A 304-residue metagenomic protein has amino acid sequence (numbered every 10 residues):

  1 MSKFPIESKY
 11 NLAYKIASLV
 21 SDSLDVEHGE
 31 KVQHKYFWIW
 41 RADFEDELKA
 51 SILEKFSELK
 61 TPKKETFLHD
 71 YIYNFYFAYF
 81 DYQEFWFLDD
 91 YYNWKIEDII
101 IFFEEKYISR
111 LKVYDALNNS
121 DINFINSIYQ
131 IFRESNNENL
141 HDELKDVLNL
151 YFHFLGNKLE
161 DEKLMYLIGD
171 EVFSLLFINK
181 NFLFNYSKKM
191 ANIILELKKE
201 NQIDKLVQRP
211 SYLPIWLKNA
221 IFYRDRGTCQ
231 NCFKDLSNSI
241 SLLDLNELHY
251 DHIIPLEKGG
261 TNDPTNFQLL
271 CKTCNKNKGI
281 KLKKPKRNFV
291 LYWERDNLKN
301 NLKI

Functional and structural regions predicted by a protein language model:
M1-E196: Mixed-charge, low-complexity interaction segments
M1-F4, F289-I304: Short, Lys/Arg-enriched, disordered terminal segments
S174, L183, P214-I215, L282-P285: General structural signal for secondary-structure boundaries
K188-D235, E294-N297, L302: Short, charged surface segments at domain edges that flank catalytic/cofactor-binding sites
K234-L269: Histidine-centered nuclease catalytic patch
S237, F267-V290, E294: Short Cys/His-centered divalent metal-binding micro-motifs
G260-T273, N277, L298-I304: Short Fe-S-cluster ligation motifs
